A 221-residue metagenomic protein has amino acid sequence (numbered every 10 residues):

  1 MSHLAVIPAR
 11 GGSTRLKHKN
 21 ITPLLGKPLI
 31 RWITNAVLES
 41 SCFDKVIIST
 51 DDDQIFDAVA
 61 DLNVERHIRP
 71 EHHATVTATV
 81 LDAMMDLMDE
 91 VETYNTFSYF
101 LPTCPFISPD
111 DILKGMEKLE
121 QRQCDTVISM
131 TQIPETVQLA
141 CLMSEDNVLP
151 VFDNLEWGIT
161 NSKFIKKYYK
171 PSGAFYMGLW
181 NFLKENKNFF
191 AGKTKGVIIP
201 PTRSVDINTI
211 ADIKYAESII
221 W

Functional and structural regions predicted by a protein language model:
S2-S49: N-terminal glycine-rich phosphate-binding loop and ensuing alpha1 helix
R10, E71, T131-Q132: Histidine-centered beta-alpha loop that forms part of the nucleotide-sugar donor binding/catalytic region in diverse
C42, D61-N63, S144: Short, structured coil segments at secondary-structure junctions
F43, E92-Y94, Q123-C124: Short, high-confidence coil segments that cap the C-terminus of an alpha-helix and link into the following beta-strand
I47, D53-S98, F106-K114: Short phosphate-binding loop-to-helix
D82, P105-K193, I198-I199: Conserved core of the sugar-phosphate nucleotidyltransferase
E185-V205, I210-K214, S218-W221: Catalytic donor-sugar/metal-binding loop of nucleotide-sugar-dependent glycosyltransferases
